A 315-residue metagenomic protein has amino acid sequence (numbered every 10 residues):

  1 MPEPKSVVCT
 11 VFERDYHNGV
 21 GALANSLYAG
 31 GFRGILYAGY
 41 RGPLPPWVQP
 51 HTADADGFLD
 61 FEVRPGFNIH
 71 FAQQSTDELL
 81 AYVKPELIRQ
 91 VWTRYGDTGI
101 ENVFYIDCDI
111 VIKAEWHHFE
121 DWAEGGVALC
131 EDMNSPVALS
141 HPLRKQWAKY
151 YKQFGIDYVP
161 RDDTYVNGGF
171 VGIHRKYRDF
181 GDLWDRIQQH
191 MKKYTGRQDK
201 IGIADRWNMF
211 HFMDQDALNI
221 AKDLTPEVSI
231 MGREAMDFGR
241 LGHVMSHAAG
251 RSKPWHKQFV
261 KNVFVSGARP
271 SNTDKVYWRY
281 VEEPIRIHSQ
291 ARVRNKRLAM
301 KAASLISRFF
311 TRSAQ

Functional and structural regions predicted by a protein language model:
M1-L79, T93-G99, H288-Q315: N-terminal anchoring/stem segment of glycosyltransferases
M1-P4, Y158-R161, N167, R178-Q315: A glycosyltransferase accessory/donor-loop signature
V20-G21, A81, P85, Y165-G168 (+1 more regions): Conserved glycosyltransferase catalytic-site signature
S26, Q90-R94, I220-V228: Active-site catalytic microenvironments for nucleophilic, acid-base chemistry
Y40-P45, I112-W116, M236: Short, polar loop motifs at secondary-structure junctions
P85-L139: GT-A fold catalytic core of metal-dependent nucleotide-sugar glycosyltransferases, centered on the diacidic
L87, G99, V127, F170-G172 (+2 more regions): Conserved hydrophobic/aromatic beta-strand scaffold that supports enzyme active sites
E120-Q189: Conserved catalytic core of nucleotide-sugar-dependent glycosyltransferases
